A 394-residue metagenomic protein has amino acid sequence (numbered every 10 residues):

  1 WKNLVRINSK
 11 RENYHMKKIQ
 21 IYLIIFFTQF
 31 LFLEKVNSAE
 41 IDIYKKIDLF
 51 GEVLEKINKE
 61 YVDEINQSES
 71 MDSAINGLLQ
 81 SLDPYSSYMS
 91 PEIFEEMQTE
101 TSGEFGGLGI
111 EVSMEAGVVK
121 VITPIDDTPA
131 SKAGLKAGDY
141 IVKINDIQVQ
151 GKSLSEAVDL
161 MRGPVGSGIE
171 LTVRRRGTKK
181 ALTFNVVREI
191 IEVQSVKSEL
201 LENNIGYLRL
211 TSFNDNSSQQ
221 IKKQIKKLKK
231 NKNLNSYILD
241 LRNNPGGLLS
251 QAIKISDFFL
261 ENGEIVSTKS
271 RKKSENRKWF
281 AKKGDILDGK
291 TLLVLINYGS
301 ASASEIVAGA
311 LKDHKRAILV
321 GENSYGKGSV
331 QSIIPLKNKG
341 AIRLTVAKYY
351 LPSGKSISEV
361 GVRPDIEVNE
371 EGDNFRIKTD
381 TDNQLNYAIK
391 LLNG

Functional and structural regions predicted by a protein language model:
M16-I19: Positively charged n-region of N-terminal signal peptides that target proteins for export
Y22-L31: Bacterial N-terminal signal peptides
I25, V36-N37: Cleavable N-terminal signal peptides
N37-K46, F50, L54-Q67, K120-T123 (+2 more regions): Cleft-lining beta-strand/loop regions that shape enzyme active-site pockets
S73, Y85-T123: PDZ/PDZ-like peptide-tail recognition elements
K355-G394: Conserved functional hotspot residues or short segments at active or partner-binding sites across diverse domains
